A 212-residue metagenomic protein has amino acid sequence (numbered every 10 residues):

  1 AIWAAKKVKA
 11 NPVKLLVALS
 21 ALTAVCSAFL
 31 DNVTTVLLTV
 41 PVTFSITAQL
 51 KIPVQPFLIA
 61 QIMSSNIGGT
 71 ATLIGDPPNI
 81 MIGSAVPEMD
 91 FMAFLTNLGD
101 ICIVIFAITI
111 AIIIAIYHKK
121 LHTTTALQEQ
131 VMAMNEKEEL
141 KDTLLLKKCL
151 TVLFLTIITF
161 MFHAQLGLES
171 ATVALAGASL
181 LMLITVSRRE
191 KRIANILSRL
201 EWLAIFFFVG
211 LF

Functional and structural regions predicted by a protein language model:
I2, I116-L153, L183-S198: Intrinsically disordered, low-complexity non-transmembrane regions of multi-pass membrane transporters
I2-K9, S45-A48, A93-T96, N195-S198: Short amphipathic alpha-helical coupling elements at transmembrane boundaries
K9, V13-T70, M81: Hydrophobic transmembrane alpha-helices that form the pore/transport pathway of multi-pass ion and small-solute
A10, Q49-Q55, I59, T70-I74 (+1 more regions): Juxtamembrane and boundary regions of transmembrane helices in multi-pass small-molecule transporters and channels
P12, L16-A21, Q61, S65-T72 (+2 more regions): Small-residue-rich segments of transmembrane alpha-helices in multi-pass membrane proteins, especially helix faces
V13-A21, T35, L58-I59, L95 (+6 more regions): Hydrophobic alpha-helical transmembrane segments
L19, V152-F212: Transmembrane helical segments that form the transport core of multi-pass membrane transport proteins
F29-V36, T72, D100-V104, E169-S179: Structural signature of hydrophobic alpha-helical transmembrane segments
